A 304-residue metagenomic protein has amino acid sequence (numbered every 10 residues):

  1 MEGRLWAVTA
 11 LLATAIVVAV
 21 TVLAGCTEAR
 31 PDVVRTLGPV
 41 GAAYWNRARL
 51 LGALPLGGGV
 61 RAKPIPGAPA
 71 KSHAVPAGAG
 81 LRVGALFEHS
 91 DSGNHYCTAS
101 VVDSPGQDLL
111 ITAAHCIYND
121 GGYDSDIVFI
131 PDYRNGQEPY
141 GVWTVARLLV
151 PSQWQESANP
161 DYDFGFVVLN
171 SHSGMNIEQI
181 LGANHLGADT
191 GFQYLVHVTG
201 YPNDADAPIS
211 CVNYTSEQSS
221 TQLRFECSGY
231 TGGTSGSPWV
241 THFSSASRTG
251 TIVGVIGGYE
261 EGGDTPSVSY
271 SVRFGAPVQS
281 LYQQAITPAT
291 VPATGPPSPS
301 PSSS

Functional and structural regions predicted by a protein language model:
M1-A29: Secretory targeting and sorting signals
V22-S104, Q284-S304: Protease-domain processing segments flanking chymotrypsin-fold serine proteases, especially trypsin-like
P69-S92, V102-D103, Y118, I127-G174: Conserved catalytic-core segment of clan PA serine endopeptidases
T112: Cytochrome P450 catalytic-core helices
C116-I117, Y133-G136, S171-G174, N203-D204 (+2 more regions): Acidic glycine-/aspartate-rich tracts in secreted/extracellular proteins
V145, P160-G233: Chymotrypsin/trypsin-fold serine protease catalytic domain
G229-V255: Catalytic nucleophile loop of clan PA
V253, Y259-S304: C-terminal cap/linker of serine protease catalytic domains
